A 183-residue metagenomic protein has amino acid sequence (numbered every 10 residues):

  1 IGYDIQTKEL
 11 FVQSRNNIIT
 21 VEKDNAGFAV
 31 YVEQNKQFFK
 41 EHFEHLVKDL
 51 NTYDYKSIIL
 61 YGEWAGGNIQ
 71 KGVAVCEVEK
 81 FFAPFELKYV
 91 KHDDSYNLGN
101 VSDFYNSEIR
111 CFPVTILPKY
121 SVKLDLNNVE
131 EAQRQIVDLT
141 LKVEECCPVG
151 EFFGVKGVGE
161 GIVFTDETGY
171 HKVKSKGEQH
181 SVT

Functional and structural regions predicted by a protein language model:
I1-T183: Core nucleotide-handling region used for phosphoryl-transfer chemistry
